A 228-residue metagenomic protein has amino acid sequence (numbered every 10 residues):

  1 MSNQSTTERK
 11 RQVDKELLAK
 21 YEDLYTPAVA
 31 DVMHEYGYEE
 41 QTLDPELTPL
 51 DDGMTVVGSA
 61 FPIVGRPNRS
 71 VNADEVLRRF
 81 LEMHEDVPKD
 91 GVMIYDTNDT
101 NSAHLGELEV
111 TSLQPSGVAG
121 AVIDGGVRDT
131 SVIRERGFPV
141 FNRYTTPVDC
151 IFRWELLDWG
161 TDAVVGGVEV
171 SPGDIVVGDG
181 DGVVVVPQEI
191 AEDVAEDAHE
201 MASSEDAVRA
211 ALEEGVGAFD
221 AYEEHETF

Functional and structural regions predicted by a protein language model:
S2-R79, M83, S204-D206, A210-A218 (+1 more regions): Intrinsically disordered, low-complexity regions enriched in acidic/Ser/Thr/Pro/Gln residues
A30, E40-Q41, S59-P62, D90-I94 (+5 more regions): Structural motif
Y36, G65-P67, D96-N98, D124-G126 (+6 more regions): Fold-independent oxyanion-binding glycine-rich loops and adjacent beta-strand/coil segments at enzyme active sites
E82-D124: Extracellular/luminal Protease-associated
H104-L108, I133-E135, F152-R153, Q188-E189: A short secondary-structure junction signal
V110-P115, A119-P147: Ligand/cofactor pocket segment of small-molecule handling proteins
T145-A221: Acidic, glycine-rich flexible loop/linker segments
